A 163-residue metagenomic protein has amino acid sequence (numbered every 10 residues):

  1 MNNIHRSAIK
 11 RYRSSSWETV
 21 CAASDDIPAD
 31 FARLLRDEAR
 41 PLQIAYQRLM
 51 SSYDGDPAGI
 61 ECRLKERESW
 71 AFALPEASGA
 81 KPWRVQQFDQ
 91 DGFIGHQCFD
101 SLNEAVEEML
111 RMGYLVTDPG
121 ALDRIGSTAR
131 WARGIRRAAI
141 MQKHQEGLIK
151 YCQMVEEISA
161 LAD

Functional and structural regions predicted by a protein language model:
N2-G55, D118, E146, K150-D163: Acidic/polar low-complexity segments and flexible, solvent-exposed patches
H5-D30, D54-G95, M112-Y114, L122: Short aromatic-glycine-(Arg/Gly/Cys) micro-motifs in beta-strand/loop hairpins
S7, Y12, D26, D37 (+8 more regions): Alpha-helical structural elements
Q87-D163: Mixed-charge, Lys/Arg-enriched low-complexity segments
